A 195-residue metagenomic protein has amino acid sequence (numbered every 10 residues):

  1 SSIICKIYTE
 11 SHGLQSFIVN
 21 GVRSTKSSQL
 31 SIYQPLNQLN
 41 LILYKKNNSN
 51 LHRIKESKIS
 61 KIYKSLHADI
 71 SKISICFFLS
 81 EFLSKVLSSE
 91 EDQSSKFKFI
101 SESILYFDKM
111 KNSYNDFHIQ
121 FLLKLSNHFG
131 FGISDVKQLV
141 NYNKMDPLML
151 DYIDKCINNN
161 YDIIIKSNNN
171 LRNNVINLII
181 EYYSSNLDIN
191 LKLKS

Functional and structural regions predicted by a protein language model:
S1-I3, Y8-S195: Non-catalytic alpha-helical scaffolds and adjoining flexible linkers that form interface surfaces for assembly
